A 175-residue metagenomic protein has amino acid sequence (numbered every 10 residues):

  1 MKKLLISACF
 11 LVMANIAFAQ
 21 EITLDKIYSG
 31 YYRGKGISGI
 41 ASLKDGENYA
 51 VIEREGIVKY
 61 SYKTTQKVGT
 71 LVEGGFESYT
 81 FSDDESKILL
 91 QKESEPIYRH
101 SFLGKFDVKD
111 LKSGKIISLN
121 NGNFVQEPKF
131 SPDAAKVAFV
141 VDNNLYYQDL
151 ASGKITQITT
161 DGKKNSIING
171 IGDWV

Functional and structural regions predicted by a protein language model:
L4-M13: Sec-dependent N-terminal signal peptides
A17-V175: Beta-propeller folds
